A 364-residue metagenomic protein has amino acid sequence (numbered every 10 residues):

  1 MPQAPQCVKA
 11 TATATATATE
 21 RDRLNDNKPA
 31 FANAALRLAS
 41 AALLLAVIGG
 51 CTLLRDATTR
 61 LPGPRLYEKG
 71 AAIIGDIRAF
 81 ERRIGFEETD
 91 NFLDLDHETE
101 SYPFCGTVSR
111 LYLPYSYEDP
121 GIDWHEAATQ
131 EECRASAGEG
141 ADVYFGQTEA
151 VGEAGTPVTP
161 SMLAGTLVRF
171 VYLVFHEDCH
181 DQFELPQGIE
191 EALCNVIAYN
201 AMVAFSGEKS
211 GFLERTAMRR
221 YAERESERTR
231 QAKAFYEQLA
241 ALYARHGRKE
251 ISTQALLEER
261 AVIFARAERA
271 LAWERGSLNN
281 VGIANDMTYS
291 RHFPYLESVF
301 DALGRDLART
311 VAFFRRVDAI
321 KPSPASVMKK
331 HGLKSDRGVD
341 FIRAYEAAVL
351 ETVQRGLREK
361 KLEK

Functional and structural regions predicted by a protein language model:
T11-T19, P29, N33: Ser/Thr/Pro-rich, intrinsically disordered low-complexity segments
L24-A39: Bacterial N-terminal signal peptides that target proteins for export
A39-G49: Bacterial N-terminal signal peptides
T52-E118, G338-Y345, L350-V353: N-terminal mature-domain "stem" immediately C-terminal to a signal peptide or N-terminal signal-anchor/transmembrane
G63-G70, L163-Y172, P186-E191, E225-A232 (+5 more regions): Solvent-exposed, acidic/flexible segments
E88-A232: Acidic/His-rich structured neighborhood in mature extracellular/periplasmic domains
F235-K364: Pan-zinc metallopeptidase signature
